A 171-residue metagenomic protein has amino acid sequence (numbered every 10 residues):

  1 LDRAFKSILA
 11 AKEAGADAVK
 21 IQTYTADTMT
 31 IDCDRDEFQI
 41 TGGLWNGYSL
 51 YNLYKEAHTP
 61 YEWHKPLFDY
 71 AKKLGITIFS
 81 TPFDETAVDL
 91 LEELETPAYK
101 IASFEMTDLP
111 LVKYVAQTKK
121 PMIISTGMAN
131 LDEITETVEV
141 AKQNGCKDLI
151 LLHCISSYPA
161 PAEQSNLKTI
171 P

Functional and structural regions predicted by a protein language model:
L1-P171: Catalytic cores and adjacent flexible loops of soluble metabolic enzymes that perform enolate/carbanion chemistry on
